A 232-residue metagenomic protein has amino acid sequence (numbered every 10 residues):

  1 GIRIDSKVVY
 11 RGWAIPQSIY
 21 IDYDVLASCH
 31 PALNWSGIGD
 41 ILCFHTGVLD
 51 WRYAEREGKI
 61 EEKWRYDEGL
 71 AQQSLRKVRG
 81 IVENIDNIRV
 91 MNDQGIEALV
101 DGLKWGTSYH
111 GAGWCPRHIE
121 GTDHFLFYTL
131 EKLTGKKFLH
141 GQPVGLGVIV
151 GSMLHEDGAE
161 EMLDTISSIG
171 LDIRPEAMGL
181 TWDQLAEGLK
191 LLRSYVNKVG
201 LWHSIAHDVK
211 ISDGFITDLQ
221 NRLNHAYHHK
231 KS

Functional and structural regions predicted by a protein language model:
G1-S74: A glycine/threonine-rich phosphate-anchoring loop and its flanking beta-alpha core in nucleotide/phosphate-binding
R3-S6, W13-Q17, Q142, V150 (+1 more regions): Solvent-exposed, flexible loop/coil residues
R3-W13, R52-E61, R79-I96, G121 (+2 more regions): Short, charge-rich amphipathic segments
G37, F138-L139, V196-N197: A short hydrophobic/aromatic micro-motif that marks alpha-helical segments and, especially, helix-coil
I41-T46, D50, A54, I60-E61 (+1 more regions): C-terminal charged capping/lid subdomain of soluble metabolic enzymes
R65-G170, E176, L180: Active-site segments that bind and position negatively charged phosphate/pyrophosphate groups
